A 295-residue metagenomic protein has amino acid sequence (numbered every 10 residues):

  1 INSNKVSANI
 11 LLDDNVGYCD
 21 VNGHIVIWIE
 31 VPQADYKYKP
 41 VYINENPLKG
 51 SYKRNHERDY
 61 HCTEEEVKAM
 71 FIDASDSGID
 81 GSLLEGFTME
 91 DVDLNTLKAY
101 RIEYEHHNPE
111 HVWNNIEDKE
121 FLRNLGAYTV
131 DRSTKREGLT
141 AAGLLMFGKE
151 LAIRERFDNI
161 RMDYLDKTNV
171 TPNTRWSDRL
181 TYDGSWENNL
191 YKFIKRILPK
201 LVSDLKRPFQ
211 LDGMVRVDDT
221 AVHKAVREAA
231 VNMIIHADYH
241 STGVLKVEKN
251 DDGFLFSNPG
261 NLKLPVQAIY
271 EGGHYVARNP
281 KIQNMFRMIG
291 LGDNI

Functional and structural regions predicted by a protein language model:
I1-N46, N55: Divalent-cation
N2-N9, I235-D238, R287: Short, solvent-exposed secondary-structure boundary motifs
N15-G17, R154, V244-K246: Short, surface-exposed charged micro-motifs
G23-I25, G243, D252: Beta-strand-connecting loop/turn residues
I27-I29, V247, F256: Short beta-strand motif preference
A34, G50-S241, K249-A277, G290-I295: Active-site helix-to-loop segments that bind/position phosphate- or nucleotide-bearing substrates and donors across
R278-M285: Active-site "cap" helix and flanking loop/linker of ATP-utilizing ligase/carboxylase catalytic domains
